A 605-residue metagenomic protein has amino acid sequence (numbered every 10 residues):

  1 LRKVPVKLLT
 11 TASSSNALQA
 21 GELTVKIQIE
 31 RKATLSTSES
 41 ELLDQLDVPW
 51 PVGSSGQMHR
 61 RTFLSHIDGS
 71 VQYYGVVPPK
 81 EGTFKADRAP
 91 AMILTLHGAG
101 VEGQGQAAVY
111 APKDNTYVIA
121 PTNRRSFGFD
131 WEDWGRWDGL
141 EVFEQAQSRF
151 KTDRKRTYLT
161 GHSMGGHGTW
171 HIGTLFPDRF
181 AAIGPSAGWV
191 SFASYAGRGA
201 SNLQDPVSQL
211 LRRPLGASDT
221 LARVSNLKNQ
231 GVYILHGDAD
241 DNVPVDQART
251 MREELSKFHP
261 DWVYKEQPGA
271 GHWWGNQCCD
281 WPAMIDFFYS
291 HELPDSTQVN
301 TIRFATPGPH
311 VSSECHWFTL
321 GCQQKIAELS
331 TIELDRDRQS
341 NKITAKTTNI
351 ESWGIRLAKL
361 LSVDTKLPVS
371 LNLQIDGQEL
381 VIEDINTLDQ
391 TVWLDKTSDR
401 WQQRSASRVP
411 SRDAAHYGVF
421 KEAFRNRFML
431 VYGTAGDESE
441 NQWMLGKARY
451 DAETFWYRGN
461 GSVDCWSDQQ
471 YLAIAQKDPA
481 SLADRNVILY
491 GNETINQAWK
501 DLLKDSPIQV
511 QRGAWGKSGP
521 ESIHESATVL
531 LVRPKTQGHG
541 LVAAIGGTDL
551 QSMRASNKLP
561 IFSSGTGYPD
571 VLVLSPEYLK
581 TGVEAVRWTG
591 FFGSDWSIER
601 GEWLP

Functional and structural regions predicted by a protein language model:
L1-P90, G418: A domain-start/cap signature at the N-terminus of enzymes
E81-R88, E132-M164, T174-F180, N226: Gly/Ser-rich "nucleophile elbow"/oxyanion-hole loop immediately N-terminal to the catalytic nucleophile in hydrolases
R88-F150: Active-site machinery of serine-nucleophile hydrolases
G98, A181-S225, N229-Q230: Mobile cap/lid helix-loop segments that gate and shape the active-site cleft of serine hydrolases
T160-T169, D240: Gly/Ala-rich beta-loop-alpha elbow adjacent to hydrolase catalytic centers
L227, Y233-H236, D240: Short beta-strand/loop motif that positions the catalytic acidic residue of the alpha/beta-hydrolase fold
D241, V245, R249-N341: C-terminal catalytic histidine-bearing segment of alpha/beta-hydrolase fold enzymes
T344, R356-P605: Solvent-exposed alpha-helical segments and adjacent loops that form catalytic or protein-interaction surfaces
